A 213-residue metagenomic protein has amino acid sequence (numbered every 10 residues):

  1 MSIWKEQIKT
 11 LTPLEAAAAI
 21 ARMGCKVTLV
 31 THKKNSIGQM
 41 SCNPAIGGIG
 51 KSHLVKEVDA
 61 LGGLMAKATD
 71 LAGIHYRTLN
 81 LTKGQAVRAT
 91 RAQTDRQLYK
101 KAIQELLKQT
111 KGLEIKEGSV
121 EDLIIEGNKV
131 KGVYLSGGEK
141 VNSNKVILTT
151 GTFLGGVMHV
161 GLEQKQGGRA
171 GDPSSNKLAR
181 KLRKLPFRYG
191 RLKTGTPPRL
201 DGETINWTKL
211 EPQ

Functional and structural regions predicted by a protein language model:
M1-T12: Beta1/beta-strand and adjacent pyrophosphate-binding region of the FAD-binding site in flavoprotein oxidoreductases
S2, N128, V141: Structured loop/turn residues at beta-strand edges in well-structured enzyme cores
I3-W4, G132-Y134: A general secondary-structure boundary signal
P13-A17, K140: Hydrophobic alpha-helical segments
A16-I125, K145, T149-R169, P173-A179 (+1 more regions): Conserved N-terminal/central alpha/beta ligand/cofactor-binding core
I125-K131: A short, glycine/Asx- and small/polar-enriched loop/turn that sits immediately N-terminal to a beta-strand
Y134-K145, T150: Core beta-strand elements of the Rossmann-like FAD/NAD(P) dinucleotide-binding domain in flavoenzyme oxidoreductases
